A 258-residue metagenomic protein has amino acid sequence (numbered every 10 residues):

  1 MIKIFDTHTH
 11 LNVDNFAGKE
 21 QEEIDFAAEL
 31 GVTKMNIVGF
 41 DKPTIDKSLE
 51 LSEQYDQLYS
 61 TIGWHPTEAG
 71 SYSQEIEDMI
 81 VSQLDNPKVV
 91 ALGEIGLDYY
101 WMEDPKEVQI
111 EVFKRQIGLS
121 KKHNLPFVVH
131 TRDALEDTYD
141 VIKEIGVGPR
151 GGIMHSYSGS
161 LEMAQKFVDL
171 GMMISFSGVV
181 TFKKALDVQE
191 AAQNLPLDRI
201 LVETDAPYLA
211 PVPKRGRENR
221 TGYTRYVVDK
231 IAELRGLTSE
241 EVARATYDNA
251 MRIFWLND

Functional and structural regions predicted by a protein language model:
M1-D258: Mid-domain alpha/beta scaffold segments of enzyme catalytic cores
